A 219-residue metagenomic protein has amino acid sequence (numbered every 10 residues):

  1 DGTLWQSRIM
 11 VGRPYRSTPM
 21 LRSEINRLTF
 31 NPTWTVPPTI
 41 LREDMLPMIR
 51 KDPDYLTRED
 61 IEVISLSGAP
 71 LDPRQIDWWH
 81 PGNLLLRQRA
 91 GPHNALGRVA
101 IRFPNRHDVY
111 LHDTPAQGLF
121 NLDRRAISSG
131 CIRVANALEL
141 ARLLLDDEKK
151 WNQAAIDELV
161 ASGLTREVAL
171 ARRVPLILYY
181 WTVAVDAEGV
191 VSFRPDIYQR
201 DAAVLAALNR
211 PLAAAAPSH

Functional and structural regions predicted by a protein language model:
D1-H219: Well-ordered beta-sheet/strand-loop patches within structured domains
